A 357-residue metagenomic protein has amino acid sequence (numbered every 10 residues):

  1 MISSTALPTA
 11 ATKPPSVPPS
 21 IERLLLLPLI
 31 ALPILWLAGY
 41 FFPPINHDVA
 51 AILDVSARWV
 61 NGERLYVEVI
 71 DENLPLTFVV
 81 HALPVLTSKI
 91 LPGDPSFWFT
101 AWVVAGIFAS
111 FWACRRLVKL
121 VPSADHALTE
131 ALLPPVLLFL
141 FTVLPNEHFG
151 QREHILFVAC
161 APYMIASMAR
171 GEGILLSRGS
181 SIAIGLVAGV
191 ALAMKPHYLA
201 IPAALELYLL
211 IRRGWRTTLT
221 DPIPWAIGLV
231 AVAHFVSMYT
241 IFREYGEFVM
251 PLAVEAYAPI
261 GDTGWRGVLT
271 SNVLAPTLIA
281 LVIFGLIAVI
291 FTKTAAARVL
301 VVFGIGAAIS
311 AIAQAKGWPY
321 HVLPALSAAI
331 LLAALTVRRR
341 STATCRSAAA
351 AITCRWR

Functional and structural regions predicted by a protein language model:
S3-T5, P18, I201-G228, I290 (+2 more regions): Perimembrane helix-loop-helix junctions
D54-A57, I70-G93, A101: Short hydrophobic/aromatic helix or loop-helix immediately within or flanking a transmembrane segment in polytopic
A101-A124, P162: Transmembrane-helix motifs of polytopic, lipid-linked glycan transferases
F111-R115, K119, L274-A307: Hydrophobic, aromatic-rich transmembrane alpha-helices and their immediate juxtamembrane boundary segments
S123-H126, I155, A161-A183, A280-A296 (+1 more regions): Membrane-interface transmembrane helices that cradle and orient dolichyl/undecaprenyl
A159, A200, Q314-A348: Hydrophobic/aromatic-rich transmembrane helices and adjacent perimembrane loops
R178-P196, P202-L207, G304-A313: Membrane-interface alpha helices of multi-pass inner-membrane proteins
T220-G261, T270-A280: Membrane-lumen/periplasm interface segments of specific transmembrane helices in polyprenyl phosphate-linked
